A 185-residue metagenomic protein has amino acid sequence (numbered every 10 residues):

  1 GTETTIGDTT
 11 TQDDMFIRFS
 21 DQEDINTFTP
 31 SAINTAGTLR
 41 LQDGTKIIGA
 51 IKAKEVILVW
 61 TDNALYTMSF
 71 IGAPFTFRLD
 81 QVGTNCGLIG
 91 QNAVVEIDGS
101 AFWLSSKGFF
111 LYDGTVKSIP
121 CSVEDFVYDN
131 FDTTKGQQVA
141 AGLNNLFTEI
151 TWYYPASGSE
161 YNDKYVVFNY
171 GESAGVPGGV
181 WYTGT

Functional and structural regions predicted by a protein language model:
T5, L41-T185: Beta-sheet-dominated scaffold domains
G7-I25, K164-S173: Beta-propeller blade signature
F28-D43: A short helix->beta-strand "capping" segment at the edge of beta-propeller domains
